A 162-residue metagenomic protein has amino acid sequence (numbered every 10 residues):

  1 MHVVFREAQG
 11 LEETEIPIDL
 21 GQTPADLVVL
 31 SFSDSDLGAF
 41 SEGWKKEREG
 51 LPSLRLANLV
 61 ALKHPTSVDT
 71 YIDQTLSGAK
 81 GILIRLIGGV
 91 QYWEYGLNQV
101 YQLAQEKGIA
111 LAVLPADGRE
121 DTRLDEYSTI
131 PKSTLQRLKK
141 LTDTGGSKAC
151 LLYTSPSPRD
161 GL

Functional and structural regions predicted by a protein language model:
R6-W44: N-terminal basic/disordered segments at the start of proteins
A8-E13, P52-T75: A short, well-structured beta->alpha microelement
V29-S35, V60, R85-G88, A116: Structural motif
G81-V100: Cofactor-cradling patches in redox/metallo enzymes
L97-K140: Hydrophobic or amphipathic alpha-helical targeting/insertion segments
Y153-L162: Single conserved hydrophobic/aromatic residue that forms the stacking wall/gate of nucleotide- or nucleobase-binding
